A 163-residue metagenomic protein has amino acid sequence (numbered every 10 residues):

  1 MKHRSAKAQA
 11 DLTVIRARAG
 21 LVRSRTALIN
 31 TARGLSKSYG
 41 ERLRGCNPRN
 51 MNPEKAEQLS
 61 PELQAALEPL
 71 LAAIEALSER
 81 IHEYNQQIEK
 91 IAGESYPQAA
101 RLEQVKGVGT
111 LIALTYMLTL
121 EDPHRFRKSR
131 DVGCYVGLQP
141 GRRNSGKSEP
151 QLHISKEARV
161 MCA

Functional and structural regions predicted by a protein language model:
M1-A163: A detector of single, family-specific signature residues that are central to catalytic or substrate-handling motifs
